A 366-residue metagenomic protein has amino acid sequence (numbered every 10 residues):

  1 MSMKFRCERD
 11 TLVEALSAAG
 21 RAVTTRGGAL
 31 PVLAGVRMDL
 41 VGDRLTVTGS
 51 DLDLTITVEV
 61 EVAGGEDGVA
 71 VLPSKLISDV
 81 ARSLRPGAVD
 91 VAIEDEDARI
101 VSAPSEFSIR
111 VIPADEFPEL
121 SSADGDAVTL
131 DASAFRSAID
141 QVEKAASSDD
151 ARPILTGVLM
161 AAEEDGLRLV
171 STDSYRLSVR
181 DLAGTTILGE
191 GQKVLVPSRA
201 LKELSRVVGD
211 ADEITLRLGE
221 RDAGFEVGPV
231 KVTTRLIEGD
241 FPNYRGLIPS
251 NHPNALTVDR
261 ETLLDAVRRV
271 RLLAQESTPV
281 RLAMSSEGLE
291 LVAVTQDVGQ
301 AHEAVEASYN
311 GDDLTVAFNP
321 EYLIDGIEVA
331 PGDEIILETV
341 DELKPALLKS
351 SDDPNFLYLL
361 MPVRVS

Functional and structural regions predicted by a protein language model:
M1-S366: Structural preference for solvent-exposed beta-strand-turn elements and adjacent flexible terminal/loop segments within
